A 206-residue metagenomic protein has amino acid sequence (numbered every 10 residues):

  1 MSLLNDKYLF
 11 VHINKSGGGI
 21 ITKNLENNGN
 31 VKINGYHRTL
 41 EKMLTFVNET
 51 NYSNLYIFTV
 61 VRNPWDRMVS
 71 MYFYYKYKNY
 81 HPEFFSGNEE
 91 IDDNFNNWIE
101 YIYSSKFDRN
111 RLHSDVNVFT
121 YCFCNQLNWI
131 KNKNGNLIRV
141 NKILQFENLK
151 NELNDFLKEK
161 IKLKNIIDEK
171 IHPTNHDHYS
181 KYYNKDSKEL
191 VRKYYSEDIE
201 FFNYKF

Functional and structural regions predicted by a protein language model:
M1-F206: Membrane-interface amphipathic segments in extracytoplasmic regions
